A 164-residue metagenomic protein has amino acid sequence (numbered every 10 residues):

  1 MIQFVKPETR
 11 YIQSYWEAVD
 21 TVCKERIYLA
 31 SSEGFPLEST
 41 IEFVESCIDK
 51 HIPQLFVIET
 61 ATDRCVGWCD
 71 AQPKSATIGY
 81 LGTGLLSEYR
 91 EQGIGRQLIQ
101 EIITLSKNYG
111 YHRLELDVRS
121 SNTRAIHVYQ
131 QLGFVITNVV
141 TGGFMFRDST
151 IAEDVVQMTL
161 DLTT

Functional and structural regions predicted by a protein language model:
I2-E17: A short beta-loop-alpha structural element at the N-terminal edge of CoA-dependent acyl/N-acetyltransferase catalytic
T9-R10, T21-E88, I99-Q100, L105 (+1 more regions): Acetyl-CoA-dependent GNAT
V57, Y80, G84, G93 (+2 more regions): Conserved beta-strand segments that form the floor/walls of ligand-binding pockets within enzyme and binding domains
R64, L86-Q100, Y109, S120-H127 (+1 more regions): Conserved glycine-rich acetyl-CoA-binding loop
S106-D117: Conserved GNAT acetyl-CoA-binding A-motif
E115-V118, Q130, V135-I151: Conserved catalytic-core motifs of GNAT/GCN5-like acyltransferases
T150-T164: Terminal substrate-recognition subdomain of acyl/acetyltransferases
